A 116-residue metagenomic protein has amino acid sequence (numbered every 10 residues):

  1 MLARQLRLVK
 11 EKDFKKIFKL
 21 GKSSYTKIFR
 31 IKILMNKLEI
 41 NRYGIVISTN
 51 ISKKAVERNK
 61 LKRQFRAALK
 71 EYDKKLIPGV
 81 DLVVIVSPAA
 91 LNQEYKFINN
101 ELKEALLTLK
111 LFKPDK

Functional and structural regions predicted by a protein language model:
M1-K116: Positively charged, solvent-exposed patches that mediate nucleic-acid binding
